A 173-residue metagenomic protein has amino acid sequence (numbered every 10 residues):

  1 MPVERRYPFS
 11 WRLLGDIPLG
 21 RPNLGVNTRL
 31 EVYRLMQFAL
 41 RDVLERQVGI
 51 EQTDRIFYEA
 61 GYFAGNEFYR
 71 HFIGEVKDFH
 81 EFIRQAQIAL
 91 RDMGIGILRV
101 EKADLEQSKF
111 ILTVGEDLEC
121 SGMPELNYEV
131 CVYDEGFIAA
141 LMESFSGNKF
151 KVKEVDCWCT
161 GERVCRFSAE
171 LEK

Functional and structural regions predicted by a protein language model:
M1-I111, E116-V132, D156-K173: N-terminal accessory segment detector
I50, G147-N148: Short, well-ordered coil loops that connect the C-terminus of an alpha-helix to the N-terminus of a beta-strand
V132-G147: Active-site helix/loop of acyl-thioester processing domains in fatty-acid/polyketide metabolism, spanning hotdog-fold
N148-C157: Low-complexity, intrinsically disordered Gly/Pro/Thr-rich segments
